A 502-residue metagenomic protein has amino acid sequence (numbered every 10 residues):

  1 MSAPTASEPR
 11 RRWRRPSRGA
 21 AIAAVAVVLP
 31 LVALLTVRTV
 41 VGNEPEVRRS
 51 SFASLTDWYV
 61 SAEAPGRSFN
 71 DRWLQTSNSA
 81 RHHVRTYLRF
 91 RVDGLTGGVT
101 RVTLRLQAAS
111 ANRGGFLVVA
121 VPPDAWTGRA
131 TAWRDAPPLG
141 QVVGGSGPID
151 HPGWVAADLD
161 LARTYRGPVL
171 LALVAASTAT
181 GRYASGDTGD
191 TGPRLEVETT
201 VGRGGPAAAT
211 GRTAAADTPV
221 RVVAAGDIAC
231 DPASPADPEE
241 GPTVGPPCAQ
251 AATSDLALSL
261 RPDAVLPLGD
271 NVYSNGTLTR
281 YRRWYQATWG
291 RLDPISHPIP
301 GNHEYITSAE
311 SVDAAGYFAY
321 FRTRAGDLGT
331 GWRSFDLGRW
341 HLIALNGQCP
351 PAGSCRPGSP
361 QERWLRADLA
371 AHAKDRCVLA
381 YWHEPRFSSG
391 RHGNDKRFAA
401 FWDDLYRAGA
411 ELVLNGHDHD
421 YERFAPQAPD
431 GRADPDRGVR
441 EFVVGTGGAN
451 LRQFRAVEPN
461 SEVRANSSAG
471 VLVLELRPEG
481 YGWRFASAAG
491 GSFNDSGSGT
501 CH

Functional and structural regions predicted by a protein language model:
M1-P16: Terminal targeting segments of Actinobacterial cell-envelope proteins
S17-V40: Secretory targeting and sorting signals
V41-D93, L139, A175-A214: Flexible, small-residue-rich N-terminal segments that precede or flank a structured functional core
L55, A108-L170, G186-D190: Beta-strand-rich interaction/scaffold domains
L88-F90, G98-A111, L195: A short beta-strand element within beta-rich, extracytoplasmic domains of secreted/secretory-pathway proteins
A209-R280, A367, S388-S389: N-terminal active-site segment of His-dependent metallophosphoesterases
S234-V244, S274-R376, G393, R397-R407 (+2 more regions): Extended active-site neighborhood of metal-dependent phosphoesterases/phosphodiesterases
H372-S389: Short acidic, glycine-rich surface-loop motifs adjacent to enzyme active sites
